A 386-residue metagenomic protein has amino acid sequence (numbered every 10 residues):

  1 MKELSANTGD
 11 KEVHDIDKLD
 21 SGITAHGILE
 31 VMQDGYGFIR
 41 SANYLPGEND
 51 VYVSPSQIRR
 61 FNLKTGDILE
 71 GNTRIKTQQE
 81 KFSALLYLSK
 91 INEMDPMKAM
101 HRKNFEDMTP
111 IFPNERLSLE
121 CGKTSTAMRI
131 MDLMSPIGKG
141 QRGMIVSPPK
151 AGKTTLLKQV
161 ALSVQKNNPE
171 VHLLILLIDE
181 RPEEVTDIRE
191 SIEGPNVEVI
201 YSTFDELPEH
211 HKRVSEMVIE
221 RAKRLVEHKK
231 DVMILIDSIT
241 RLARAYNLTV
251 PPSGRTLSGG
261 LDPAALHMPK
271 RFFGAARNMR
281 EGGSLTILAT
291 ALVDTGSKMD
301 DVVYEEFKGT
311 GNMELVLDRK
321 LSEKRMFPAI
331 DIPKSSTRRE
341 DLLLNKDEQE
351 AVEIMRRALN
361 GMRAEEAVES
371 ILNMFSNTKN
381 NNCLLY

Functional and structural regions predicted by a protein language model:
E3-A99: N-terminal "pre-motor" subdomain/linker immediately upstream of P-loop NTPase catalytic cores
D17-A25, T126-I130, V218-K223, F272: Phosphate-interacting basic helix/loop segments used at nucleotide- and nucleic-acid interfaces
S21-I23, V31-G35, L45-G47, L63-D67 (+10 more regions): Short flexible coil/turn linkers enriched for glycine and charged/polar residues that connect secondary-structure
I75-I145: P-loop NTP-binding catalytic core
K139, A151-G152: ATP-binding Walker
G152, V160-V164, N168-P169, L173-P195 (+1 more regions): P-loop NTPase catalytic core
